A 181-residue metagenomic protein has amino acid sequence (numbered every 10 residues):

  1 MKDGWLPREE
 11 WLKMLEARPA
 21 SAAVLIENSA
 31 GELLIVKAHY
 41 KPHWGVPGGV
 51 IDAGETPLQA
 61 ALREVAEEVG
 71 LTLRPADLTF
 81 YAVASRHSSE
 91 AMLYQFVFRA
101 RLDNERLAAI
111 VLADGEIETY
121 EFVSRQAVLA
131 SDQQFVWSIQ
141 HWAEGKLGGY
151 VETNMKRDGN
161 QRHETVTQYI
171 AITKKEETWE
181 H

Functional and structural regions predicted by a protein language model:
M1-A23: Acidic, metal-coordinating catalytic segment for phosphate/diphosphate chemistry, firing primarily on the Nudix
L12-E16, S89, L112: Short Gly/Pro-enriched turn/cap motifs at secondary-structure boundaries
A20-A22, G31, Y94-F96, E118 (+1 more regions): Change "...and in nucleic-acid phosphodiester-cleaving endonucleases..." to "...and in nucleic-acid processing enzymes
N28-E67, E177, H181: Conserved Nudix-box catalytic region and its N-terminal flanking loop in Nudix hydrolases and closely related
P42-H43, G115-H181: Nudix hydrolase/Nudix homology domain
T72-A82: A short coil-to-beta-strand element that immediately follows conserved catalytic motifs
A84-A109, E121, H141-K146: Active-site-adjacent beta-strand/loop module that shapes the phosphate/pyrophosphate-binding cleft
